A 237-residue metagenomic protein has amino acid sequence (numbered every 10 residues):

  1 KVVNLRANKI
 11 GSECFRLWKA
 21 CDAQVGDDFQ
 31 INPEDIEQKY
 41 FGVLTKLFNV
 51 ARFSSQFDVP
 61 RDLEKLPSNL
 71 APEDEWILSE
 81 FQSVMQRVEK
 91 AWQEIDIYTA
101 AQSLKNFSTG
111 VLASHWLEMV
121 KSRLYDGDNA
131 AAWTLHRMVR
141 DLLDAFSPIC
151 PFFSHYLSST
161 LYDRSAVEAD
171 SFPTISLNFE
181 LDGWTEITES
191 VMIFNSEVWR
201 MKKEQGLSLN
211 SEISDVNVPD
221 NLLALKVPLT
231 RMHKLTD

Functional and structural regions predicted by a protein language model:
K1, I31, D35-D237: Feature 926 captures the class I aminoacyl-tRNA synthetase adenylation module centered on the KMSKS loop
K1-F29: Alpha-helical recognition segments enriched in aromatics with Gly/Pro capping that present substrate-recognition
